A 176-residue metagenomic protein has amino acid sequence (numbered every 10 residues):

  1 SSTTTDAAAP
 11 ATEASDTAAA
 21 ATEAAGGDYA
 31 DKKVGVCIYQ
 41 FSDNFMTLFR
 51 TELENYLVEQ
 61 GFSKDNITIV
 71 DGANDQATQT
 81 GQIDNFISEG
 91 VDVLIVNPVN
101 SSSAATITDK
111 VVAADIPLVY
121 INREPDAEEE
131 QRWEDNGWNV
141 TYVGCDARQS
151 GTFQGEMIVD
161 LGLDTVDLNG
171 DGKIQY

Functional and structural regions predicted by a protein language model:
S1-Y176: A residue-level marker of the well-folded mature domains of exported/periplasmic proteins
